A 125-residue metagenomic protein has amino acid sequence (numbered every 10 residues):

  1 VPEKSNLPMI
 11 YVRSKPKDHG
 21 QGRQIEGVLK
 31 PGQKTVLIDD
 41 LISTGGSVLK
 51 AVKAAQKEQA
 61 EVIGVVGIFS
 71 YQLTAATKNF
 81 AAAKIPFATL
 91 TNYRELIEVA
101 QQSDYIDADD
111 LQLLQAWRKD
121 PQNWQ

Functional and structural regions predicted by a protein language model:
V1-T35, T44-K50: Short, glycine/charge-rich flexible loops or terminal/linker lids adjacent to PRPP-binding catalytic cores
P2-S14, T35-I38, F87-N92, L114-K119: Short, Lys/Arg-enriched charge-dense amphipathic segments
D18, Q24, V28, L41 (+3 more regions): Residue-level preference for alpha-helix termini and adjacent loops
V28-S70: A contiguous pocket-lining binding segment that forms or flanks enzyme active sites
K53-Q125: PRPP-dependent phosphoribosyltransferase catalytic core
